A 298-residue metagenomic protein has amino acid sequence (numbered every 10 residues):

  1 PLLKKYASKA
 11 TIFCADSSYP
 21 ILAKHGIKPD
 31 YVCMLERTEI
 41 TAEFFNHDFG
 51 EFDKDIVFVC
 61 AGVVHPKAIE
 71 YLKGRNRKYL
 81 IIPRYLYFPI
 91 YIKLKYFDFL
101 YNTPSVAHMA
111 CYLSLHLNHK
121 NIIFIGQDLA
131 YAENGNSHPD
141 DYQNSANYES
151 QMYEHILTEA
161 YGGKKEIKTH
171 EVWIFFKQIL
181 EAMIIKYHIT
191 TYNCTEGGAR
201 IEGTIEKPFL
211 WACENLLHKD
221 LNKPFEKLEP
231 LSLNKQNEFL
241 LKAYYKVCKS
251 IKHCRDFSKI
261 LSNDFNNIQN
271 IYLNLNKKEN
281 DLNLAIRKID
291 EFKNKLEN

Functional and structural regions predicted by a protein language model:
P1-I12: N-terminal glycine-/serine-/threonine-rich phosphate-binding loop
S8, F58-G62, Y96-P104, L113 (+4 more regions): Hydrophobic alpha-helical scaffolding
A15, L35, V59-A61, I125-Q127 (+1 more regions): Generic beta-strand/beta-sheet core signal
P20-L117, I185-K186, N298: Acidic/Gly/His-enriched mid-domain segments of enzyme catalytic cores or analogous surface patches that mediate
C33-A42, N46-K54, P139-I156, W211-D220: Acidic, Ser/Thr-rich peripheral helices and adjacent loops at domain boundaries
P104, S150-G198: Polyanion-binding loop/helix "lid" in catalytic or ligand-binding cores
K120-N134: Acidic, metal-binding active-site segment of PIN/NYN-like and related structure-specific nucleases
K186-N298: Long, compositionally biased charged/polar accessory segments in the mid-to-C-terminal portions of proteins
